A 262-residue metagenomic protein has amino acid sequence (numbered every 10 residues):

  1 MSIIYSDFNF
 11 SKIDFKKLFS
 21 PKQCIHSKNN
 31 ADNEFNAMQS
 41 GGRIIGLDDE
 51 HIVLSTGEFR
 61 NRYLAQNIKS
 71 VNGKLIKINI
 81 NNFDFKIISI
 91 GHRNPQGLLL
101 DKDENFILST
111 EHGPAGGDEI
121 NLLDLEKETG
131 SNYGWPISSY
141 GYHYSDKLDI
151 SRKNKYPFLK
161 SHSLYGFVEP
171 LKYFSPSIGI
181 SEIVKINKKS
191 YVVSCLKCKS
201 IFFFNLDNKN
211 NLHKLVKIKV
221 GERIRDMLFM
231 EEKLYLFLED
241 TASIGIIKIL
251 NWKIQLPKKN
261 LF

Functional and structural regions predicted by a protein language model:
M1-I45: Asp-box/WD-like beta-propeller blade repeats and closely related beta-sheet repeat scaffolds
F19-Q23, D32-N36, K86-G91, K172-S175 (+1 more regions): Surface loop/turn motifs at the tips and blade-to-blade linkers of beta-strand repeat domains
N33-F59, I68, G73: Aromatic- and glycine-enriched pocket-lining scaffold segments that form the walls of small-molecule binding clefts
Q39-G42, D49, H92-L98, I180 (+1 more regions): Conserved positions at the start
E50-V53, N105-F106, S190, K233-L234: Generic structural signal for coil-to-beta-strand starts
E58-K214, S243-P257: Beta-propeller domain segments
S181, N210-E231: Conserved blade-ending motifs and adjacent loop-strand segments that build the rim/top face of beta-propeller domains
D226-F262: Blade-level signature of beta-propeller repeat domains, shared across WD40, Kelch, NHL, RCC1 and BNR/Asp-box propellers
